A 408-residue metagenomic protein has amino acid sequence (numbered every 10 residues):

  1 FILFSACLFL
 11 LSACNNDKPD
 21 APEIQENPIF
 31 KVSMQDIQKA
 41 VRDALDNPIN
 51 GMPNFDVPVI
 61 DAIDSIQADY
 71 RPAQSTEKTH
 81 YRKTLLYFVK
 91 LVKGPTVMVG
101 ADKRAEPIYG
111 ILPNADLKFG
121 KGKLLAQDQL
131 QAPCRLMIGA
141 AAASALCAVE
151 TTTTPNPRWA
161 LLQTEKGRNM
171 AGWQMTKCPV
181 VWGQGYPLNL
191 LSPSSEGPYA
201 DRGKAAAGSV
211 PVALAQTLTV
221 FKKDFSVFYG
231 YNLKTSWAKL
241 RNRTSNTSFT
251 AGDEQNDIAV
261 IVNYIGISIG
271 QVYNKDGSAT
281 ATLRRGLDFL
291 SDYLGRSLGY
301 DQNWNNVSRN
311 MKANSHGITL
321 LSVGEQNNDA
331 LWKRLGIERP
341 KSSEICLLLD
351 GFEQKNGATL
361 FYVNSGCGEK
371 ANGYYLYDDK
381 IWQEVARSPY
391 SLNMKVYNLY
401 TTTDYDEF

Functional and structural regions predicted by a protein language model:
F1-F4: Sec-dependent signal peptide recognition, specifically the positively charged N-region followed immediately by
L10-A13: C-terminal motif of bacterial Sec signal peptides marking the signal peptidase cleavage site
N15-K18: Bacterial signal peptide processing site
E23-D43: Post-signal peptide N-terminal segment of mature Sec-exported envelope proteins
P53-K103: Exposed beta-strand-loop-beta-strand "reactive/processing" segments of non-cytosolic proteins
P95, A105-G139, D301-N306, K312-F408: Active-site signature of cysteine proteases
I108-D276: Active-site-adjacent structural segments surrounding the nucleophilic cysteine of cysteine proteases and isopeptidases
A207-Q216, T250-D350: Predominantly the structural core of cysteine protease catalytic domains
